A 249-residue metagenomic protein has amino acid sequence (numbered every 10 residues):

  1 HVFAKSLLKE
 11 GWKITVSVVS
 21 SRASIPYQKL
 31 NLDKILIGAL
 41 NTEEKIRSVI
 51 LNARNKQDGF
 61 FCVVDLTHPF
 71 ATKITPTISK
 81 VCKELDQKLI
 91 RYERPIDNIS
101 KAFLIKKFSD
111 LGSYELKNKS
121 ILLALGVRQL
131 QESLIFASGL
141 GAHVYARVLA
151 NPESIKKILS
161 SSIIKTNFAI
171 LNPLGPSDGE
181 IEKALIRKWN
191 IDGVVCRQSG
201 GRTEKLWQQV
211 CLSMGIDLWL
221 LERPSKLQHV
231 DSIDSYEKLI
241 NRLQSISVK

Functional and structural regions predicted by a protein language model:
H1-R22: N-terminal basic/disordered segments at the start of proteins
V16-A39, K107, I155-S161: N-terminal beta-loop-helix "entrance" segment that forms/cooperates in small-molecule cofactor or anionic ligand
V18-S24, Y92-I96, V127-Q129, V148-S154 (+1 more regions): Short, polar loop motifs at secondary-structure junctions
N31-A53, L171-I181: Glycine-rich, highly charged phosphate/nucleotide-binding loops
I50, C62-D110: Glycine/small-residue-rich loop that forms an oxyanion/phosphate-binding "nest" at active or ligand-binding sites
F61-C62, S120, D192-G193: Structural motif
S109-Y145: Internal active-site segments that recognize and position negatively charged phosphoryl groups and nucleotide moieties
G141-P176: Histidine/lysine/aspartate-rich catalytic loop segments that bind and position anionic ligands
